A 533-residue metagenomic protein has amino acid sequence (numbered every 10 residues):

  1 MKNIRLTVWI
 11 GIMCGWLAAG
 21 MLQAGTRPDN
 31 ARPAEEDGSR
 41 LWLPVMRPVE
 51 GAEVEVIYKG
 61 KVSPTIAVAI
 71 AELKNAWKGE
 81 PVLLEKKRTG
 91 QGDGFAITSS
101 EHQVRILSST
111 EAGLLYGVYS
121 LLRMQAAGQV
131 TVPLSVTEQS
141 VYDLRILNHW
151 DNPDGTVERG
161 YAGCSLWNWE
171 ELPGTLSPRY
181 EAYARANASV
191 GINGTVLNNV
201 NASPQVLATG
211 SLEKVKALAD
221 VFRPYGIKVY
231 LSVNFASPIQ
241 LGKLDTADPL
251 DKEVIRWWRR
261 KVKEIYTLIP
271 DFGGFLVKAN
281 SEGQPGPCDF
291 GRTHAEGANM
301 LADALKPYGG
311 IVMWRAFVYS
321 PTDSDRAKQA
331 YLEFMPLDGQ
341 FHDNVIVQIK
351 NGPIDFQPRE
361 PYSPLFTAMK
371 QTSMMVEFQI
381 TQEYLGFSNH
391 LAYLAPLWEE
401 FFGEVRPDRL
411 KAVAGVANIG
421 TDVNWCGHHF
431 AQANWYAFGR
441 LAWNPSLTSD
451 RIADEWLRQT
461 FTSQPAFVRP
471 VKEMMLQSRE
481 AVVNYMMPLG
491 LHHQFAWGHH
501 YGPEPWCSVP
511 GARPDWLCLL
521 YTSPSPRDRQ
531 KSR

Functional and structural regions predicted by a protein language model:
K2-I10: Bacterial N-terminal signal peptides that target proteins for export
W9-G20: Bacterial N-terminal signal peptides
A24-V104, S109-A112, V130-P133: Acidic, contiguous N-terminal accessory segments
S63-E72, G90-G94, T98-G274, K306: Feature activates predominantly on carbohydrate-active enzymes
E171, K243-D454, T460, Q464 (+2 more regions): Catalytic-core regions of glycoside hydrolase
Y521-Q530: Conserved small/polar residues in nucleotide/adenosyl-binding loops
